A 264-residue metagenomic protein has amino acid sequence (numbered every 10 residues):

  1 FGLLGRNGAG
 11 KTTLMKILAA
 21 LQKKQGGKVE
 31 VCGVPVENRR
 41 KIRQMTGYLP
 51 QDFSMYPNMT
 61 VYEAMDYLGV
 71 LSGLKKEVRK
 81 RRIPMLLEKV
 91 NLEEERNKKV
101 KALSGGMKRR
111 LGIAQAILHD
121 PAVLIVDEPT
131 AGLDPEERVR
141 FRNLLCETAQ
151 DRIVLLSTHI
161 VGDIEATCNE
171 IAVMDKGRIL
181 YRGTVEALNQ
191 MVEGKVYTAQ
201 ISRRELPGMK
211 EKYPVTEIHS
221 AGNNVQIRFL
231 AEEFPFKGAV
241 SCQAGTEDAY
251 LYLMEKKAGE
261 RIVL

Functional and structural regions predicted by a protein language model:
R6-G10: Walker A (P-loop) phosphate-binding loop of ABC-type ATPase nucleotide-binding domains
A19, G27-M45: Conserved ABC transporter NBD signature motif
D66, V70, E77-E95: Conserved ABC ATPase "signature" region
K99-L103: Conserved ABC ATPase signature
I113: Hydrophobic anchor residue at the start of the ABC signature
L124-D127: Catalytic Walker B motif of ABC-type/P-loop ATPase nucleotide-binding domains
F141-R228: ABC transporter nucleotide-binding domain
